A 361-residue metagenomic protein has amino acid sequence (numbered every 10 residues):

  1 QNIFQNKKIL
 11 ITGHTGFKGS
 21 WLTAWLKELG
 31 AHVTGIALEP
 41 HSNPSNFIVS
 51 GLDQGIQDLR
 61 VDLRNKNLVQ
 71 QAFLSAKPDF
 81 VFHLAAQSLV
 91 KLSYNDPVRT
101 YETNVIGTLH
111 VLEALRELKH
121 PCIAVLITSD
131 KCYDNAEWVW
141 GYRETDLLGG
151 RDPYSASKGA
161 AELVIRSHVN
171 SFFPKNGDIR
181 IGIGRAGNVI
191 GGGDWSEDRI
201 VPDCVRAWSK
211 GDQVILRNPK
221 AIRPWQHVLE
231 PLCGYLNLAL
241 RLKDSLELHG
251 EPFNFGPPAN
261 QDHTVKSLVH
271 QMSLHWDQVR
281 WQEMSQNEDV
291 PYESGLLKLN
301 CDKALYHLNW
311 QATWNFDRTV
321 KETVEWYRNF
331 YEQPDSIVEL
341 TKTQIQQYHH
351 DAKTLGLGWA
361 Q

Functional and structural regions predicted by a protein language model:
Q1-A186, I190, H270, S294 (+3 more regions): N-terminal Rossmann-like NAD(P)+-binding domain of SDR-like oxidoreductases, especially those catalyzing
T12, L63, E102-V105, Y154 (+7 more regions): Short, solvent-exposed loop/helix junctions and linker helices that flank or host conserved functional motifs
K18-W21, I200, T264: Conserved alpha-helical elements of sugar-nucleotide-dependent glycosyltransferases
L22, D203, N300-C301: Residues within well-ordered alpha-helices
E28-L29, V61, N188, W208-Q361: C-terminal substrate-binding subdomain of Rossmann-fold SDR/epimerase-dehydratase oxidoreductases
K66-N67, D79, K91, V98 (+6 more regions): Residues in well-ordered alpha-helical elements
T108, E197-P202, Y235: Amphipathic alpha-helical segments in well-structured domains
I165-H168, C204, A304: Structural element of the ATP-grasp superfamily
